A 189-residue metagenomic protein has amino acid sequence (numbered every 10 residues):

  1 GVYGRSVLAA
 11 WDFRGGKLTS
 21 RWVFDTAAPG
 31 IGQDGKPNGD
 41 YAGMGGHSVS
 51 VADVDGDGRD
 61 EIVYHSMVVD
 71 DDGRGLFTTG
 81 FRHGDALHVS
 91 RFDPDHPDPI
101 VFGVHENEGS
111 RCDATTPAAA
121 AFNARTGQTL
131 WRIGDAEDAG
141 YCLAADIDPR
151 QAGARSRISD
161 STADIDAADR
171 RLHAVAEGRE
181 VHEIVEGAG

Functional and structural regions predicted by a protein language model:
G1-G189: Beta-propeller-forming repeat regions
